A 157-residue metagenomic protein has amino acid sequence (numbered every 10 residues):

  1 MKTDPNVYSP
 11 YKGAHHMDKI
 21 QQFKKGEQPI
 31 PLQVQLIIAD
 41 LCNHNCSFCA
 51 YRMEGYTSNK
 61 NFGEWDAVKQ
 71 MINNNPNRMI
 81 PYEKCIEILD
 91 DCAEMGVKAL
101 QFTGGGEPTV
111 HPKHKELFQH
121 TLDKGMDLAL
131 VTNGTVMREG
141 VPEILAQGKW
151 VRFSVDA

Functional and structural regions predicted by a protein language model:
M1-N73, D90-A93: N-terminal pre-core extensions flanking Radical SAM catalytic domains
N77-G105, V110-A157: Radical SAM/AdoMet-radical enzyme domain recognition
